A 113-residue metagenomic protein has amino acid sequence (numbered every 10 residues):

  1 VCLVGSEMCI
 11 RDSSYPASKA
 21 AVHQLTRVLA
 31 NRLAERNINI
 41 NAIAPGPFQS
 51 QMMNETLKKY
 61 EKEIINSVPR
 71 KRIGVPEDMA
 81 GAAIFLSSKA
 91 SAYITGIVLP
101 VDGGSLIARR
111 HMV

Functional and structural regions predicted by a protein language model:
V1-G5, I10: Single conserved hydrophobic/aromatic residue that forms the stacking wall/gate of nucleotide- or nucleobase-binding
R11, E35, P45-V68, A108-V113: A glycine/serine/threonine-rich, flexible loop-to-helix segment that serves as the NAD(P) cofactor-binding "lid"
Y15, H23: Catalytic tyrosine of NAD(P)H-dependent dehydrogenase/reductases that use a Tyr as the general acid/base
S18, T26: Active-site helix of classical SDR
N31-E35, A92: Alpha-helical segment proximal to the catalytic Tyr-Lys
N39-Q49, S87-A90, P100-D102: Conserved SDR Rossmann-fold cofactor-binding beta-strand/turn motif
V68-M79: A conserved structural motif in NAD(P)-dependent oxidoreductases
I84, T95-V113: Short C-terminal tail/terminal secondary-structure segment of NAD(P)H-dependent dehydrogenase/reductase domains
